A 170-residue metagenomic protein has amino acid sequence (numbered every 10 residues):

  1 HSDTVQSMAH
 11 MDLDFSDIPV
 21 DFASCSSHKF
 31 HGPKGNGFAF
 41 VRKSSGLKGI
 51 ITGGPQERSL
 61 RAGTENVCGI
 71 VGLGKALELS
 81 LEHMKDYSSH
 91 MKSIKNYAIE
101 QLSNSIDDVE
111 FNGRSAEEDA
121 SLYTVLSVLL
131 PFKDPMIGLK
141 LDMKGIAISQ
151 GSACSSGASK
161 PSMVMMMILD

Functional and structural regions predicted by a protein language model:
H1-D170: Pyridoxal 5′-phosphate
